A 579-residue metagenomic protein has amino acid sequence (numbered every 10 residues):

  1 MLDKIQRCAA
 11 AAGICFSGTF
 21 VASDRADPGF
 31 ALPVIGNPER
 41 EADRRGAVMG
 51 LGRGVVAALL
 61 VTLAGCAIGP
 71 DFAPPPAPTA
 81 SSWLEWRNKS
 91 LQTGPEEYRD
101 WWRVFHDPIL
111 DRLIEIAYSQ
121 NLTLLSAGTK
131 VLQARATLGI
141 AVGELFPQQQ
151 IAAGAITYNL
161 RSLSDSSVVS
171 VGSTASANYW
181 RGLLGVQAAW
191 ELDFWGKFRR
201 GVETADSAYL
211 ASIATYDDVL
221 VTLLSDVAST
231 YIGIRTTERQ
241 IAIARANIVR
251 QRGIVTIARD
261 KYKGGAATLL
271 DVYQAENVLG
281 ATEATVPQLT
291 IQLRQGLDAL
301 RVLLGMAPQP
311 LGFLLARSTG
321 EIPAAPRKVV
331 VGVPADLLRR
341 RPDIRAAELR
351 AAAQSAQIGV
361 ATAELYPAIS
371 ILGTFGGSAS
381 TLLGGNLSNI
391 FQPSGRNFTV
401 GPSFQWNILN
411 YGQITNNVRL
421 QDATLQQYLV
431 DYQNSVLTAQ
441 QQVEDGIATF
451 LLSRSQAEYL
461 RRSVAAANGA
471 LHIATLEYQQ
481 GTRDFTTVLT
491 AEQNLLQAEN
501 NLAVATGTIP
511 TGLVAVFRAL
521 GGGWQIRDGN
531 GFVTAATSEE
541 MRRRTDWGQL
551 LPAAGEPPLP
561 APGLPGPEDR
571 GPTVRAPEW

Functional and structural regions predicted by a protein language model:
D3, D24-D27, N37, D43: Intrinsic-disorder-associated, low-complexity terminal segments enriched in Asp/Asn/His/Tyr and depleted of Lys/Arg
I5-A9, E41-V55: Bacterial N-terminal signal peptides that target proteins for export
R53-A64: Bacterial N-terminal signal peptides
A67-A228, A368-G373, S378, G395 (+4 more regions): Short flexible linkers and secondary-structure junctions
R87-F105, A155-Q187, P310-V330, G359 (+4 more regions): Small/polar, glycine/serine/threonine/aspartate-rich low-complexity segments that form flexible
L125-S126, V142-G143, N178, L192-L220 (+9 more regions): Sec/SRP-type N-terminal targeting helices
F198, A214-V333, T449, S453 (+4 more regions): Periplasmic alpha-helical coiled-coil/stalk elements that build and connect Gram-negative outer-membrane
